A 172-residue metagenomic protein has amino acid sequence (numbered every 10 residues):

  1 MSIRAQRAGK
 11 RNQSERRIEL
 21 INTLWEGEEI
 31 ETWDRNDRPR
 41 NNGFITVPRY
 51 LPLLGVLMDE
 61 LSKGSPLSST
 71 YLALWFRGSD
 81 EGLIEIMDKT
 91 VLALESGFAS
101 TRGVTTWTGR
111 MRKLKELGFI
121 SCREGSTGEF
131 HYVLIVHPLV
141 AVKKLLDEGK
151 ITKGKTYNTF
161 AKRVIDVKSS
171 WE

Functional and structural regions predicted by a protein language model:
M1-K89: Short recognition helix of helix-turn-helix/winged-helix DNA-binding domains
W33, C122-G125, H131-K144: Short, cationic/aromatic linear interface patches that serve as DNA/RNA-contacting surfaces or protein-partner docking
P48, L54, D88-T90, V136 (+2 more regions): Alpha-helix initiation/capping motif
L61, R77-V133: Winged helix-turn-helix DNA-binding recognition segment
S65-Y71, V91, A141, K153 (+1 more regions): Extended interaction regions within the primary functional domain
P138-E172: Short, amphipathic alpha-helical interaction segments positioned at domain boundaries
